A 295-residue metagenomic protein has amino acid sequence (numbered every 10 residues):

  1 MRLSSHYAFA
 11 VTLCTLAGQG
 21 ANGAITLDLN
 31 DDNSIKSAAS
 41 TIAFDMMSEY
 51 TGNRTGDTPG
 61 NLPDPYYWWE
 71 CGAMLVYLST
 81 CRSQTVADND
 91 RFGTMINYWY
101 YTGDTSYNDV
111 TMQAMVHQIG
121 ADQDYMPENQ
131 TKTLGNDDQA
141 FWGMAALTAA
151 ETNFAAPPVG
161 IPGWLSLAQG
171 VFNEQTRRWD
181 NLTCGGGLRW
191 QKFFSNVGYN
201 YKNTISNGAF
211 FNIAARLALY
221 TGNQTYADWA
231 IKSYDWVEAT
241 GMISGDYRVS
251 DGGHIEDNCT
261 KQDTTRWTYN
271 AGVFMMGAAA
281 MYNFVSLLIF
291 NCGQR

Functional and structural regions predicted by a protein language model:
M1-T26: Fungal secretory targeting signals
G20-N129, V159-K192: Low-complexity, Ser/Thr/Pro/Gly-enriched N-terminal "stalk/linker" regions
A24-L29, G72-V86, D90-T105, F141-V159 (+2 more regions): Well-ordered alpha-helical scaffold segments within catalytic/enzyme domains
Y50-R54, T85, D122, N153 (+5 more regions): Alpha-helical junction/boundary sensor with strong preference for TPR arrays
T55-P65, P127-T133, D137-A149, G185-S206 (+2 more regions): Carbohydrate-binding/catalytic loop surfaces
D109-Q113, D228, C292: Short sequence/structural elements of tandem HEAT/ARM alpha-solenoid repeats
Q130, M281-R295: Non-catalytic carbohydrate-binding regions of carbohydrate-active enzymes
L165-W236: Aromatic- and glycine-enriched pocket-lining scaffold segments that form the walls of small-molecule binding clefts
